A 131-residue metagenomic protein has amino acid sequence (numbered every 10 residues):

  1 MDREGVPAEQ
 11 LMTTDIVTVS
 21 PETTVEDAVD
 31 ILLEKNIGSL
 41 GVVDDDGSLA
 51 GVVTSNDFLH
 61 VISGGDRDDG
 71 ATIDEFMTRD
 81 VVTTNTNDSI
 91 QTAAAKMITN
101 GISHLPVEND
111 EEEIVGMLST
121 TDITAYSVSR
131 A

Functional and structural regions predicted by a protein language model:
M1-A131: Tandem CBS (Cystathionine beta-synthase) repeat/Bateman regulatory domains
